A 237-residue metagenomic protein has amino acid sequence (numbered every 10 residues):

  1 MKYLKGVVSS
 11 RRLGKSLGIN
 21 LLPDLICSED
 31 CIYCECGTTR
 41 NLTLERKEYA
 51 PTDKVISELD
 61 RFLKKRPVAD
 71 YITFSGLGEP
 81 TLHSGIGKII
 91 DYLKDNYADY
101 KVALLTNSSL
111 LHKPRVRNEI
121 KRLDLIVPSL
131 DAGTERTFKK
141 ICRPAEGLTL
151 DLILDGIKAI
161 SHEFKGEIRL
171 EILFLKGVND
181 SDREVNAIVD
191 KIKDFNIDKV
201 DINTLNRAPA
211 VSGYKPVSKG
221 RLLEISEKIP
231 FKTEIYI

Functional and structural regions predicted by a protein language model:
K2-K15, I26, I56-S57, K64 (+1 more regions): Auxiliary Fe-S-binding modules of radical SAM enzymes
L13-T52: Canonical Radical SAM [4Fe-4S] cluster-binding loop centered on the CxxxCxxC motif and its immediate flanking residues
G14-S16, C31, A69, L125 (+2 more regions): Structural motif
I19, F74, S129-L130: Small/polar loops that bind or transfer phosphate-bearing groups
C34-T39, V68-Y71, G133-T137, I168-R169: Short, basic/glycine-rich phosphate-binding loops at helix/coil junctions that contact nucleotide phosphates
T38-F74, G85-K88: Conserved alpha-helical substructure of the radical SAM core
T73-E79, N107: Glycine-rich beta-strand-to-loop/alpha-helix junction loops that act as flexible
L82-V217: Conserved AdoMet/S-adenosylmethionine-binding subsite of the radical SAM
